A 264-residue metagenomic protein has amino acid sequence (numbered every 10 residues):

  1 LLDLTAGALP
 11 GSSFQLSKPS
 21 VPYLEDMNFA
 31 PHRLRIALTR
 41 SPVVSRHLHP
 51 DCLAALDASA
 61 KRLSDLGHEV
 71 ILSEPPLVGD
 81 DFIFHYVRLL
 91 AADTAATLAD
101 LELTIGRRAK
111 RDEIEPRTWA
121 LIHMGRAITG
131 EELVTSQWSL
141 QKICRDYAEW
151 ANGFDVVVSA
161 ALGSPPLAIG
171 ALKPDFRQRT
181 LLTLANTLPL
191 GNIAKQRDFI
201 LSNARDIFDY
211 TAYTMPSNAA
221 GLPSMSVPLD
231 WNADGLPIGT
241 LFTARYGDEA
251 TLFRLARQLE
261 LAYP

Functional and structural regions predicted by a protein language model:
L1, R62, M215-N218, D234: Hydrophobic/aromatic ligand-binding patch that stacks against planar heteroaromatic rings of cofactors or nucleotides
L1-A60, L66, T104-R108, A262-P264: A short helix-breaking turn/cap at a secondary-structure junction
P22, L48-P75, A99-R107, L133-F154: Acyltransferase
E25-R40, L89-A148, A161-L201, P228-L229 (+1 more regions): Short helix-loop capping/hinge segments that flank enzyme active sites or metal/cofactor-binding pockets
R197-S224: Alpha-helix-centered segments that form part of catalytic cores
L236-R245, L252-F253: Short, well-ordered beta-strand elements
L252-P264: Short, gly/Ser/Thr-rich active-site loops of penicillin-recognizing serine hydrolases
